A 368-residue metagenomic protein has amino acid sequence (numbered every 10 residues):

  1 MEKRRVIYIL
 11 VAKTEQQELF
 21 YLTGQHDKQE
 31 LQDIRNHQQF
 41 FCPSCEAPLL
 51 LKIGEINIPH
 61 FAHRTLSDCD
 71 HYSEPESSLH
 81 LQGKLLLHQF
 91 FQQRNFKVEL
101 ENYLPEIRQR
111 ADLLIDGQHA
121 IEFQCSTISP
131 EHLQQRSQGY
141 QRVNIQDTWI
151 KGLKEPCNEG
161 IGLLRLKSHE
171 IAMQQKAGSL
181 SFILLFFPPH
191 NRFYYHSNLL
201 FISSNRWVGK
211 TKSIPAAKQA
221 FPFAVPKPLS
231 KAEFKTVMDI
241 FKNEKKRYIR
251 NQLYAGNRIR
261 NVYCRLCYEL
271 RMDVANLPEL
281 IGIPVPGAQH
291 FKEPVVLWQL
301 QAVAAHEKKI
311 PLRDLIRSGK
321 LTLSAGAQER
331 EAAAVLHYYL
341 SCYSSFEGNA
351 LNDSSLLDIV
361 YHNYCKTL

Functional and structural regions predicted by a protein language model:
M1-F96: N-terminal cysteine/histidine-rich coordination modules
N57, E106-Q109: Short acidic/glycine-enriched loop/turn segments that link adjacent beta-strands
L87, A111-S129, Y140: Conserved catalytic cores of phosphodiester-cleaving nucleases, focusing on short active-site segments
H88-I107, D116, Q124: A short acidic/basic microdomain associated with nuclease active sites
C125-L180: Catalytic cores of nucleic-acid endonucleases
H169-P228: A conserved mid-domain beta-alpha-beta active-site/ligand-binding segment of alpha/beta enzyme cores
A224, L229-E244: Long, charge-rich alpha-helical interaction segments
I249-L368: Extended, amphipathic alpha-helical scaffolds
